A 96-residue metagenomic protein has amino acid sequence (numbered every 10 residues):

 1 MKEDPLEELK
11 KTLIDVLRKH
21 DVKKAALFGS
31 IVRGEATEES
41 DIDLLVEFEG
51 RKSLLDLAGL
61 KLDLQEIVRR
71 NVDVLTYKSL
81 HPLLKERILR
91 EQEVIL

Functional and structural regions predicted by a protein language model:
M1-K24, V32-E38, E49-L96: Catalytic core of pol beta-like nucleotidyltransferases
L27: Conserved histidines in hydrophobic membrane contexts and catalytic metal-binding motifs
S40-I42: Change "...and in nucleic-acid phosphodiester-cleaving endonucleases..." to "...and in nucleic-acid processing enzymes
L45-E47: Short hydrophobic/aromatic beta-strand micro-patches that form the beta-sheet surface supporting nucleotide- or nucleic
